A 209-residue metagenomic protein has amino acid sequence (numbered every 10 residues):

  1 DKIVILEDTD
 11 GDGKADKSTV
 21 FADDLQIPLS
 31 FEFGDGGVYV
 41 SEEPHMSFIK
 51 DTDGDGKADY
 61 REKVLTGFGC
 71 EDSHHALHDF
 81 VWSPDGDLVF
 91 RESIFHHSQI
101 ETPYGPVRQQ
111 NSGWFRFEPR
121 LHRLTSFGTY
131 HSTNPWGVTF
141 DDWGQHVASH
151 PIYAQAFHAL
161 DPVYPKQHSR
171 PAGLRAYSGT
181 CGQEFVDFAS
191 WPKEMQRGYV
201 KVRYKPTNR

Functional and structural regions predicted by a protein language model:
D1-R209: Beta-propeller domains with acidic blade repeats across secreted/periplasmic ectodomains and cytosolic WD/CNH propellers
